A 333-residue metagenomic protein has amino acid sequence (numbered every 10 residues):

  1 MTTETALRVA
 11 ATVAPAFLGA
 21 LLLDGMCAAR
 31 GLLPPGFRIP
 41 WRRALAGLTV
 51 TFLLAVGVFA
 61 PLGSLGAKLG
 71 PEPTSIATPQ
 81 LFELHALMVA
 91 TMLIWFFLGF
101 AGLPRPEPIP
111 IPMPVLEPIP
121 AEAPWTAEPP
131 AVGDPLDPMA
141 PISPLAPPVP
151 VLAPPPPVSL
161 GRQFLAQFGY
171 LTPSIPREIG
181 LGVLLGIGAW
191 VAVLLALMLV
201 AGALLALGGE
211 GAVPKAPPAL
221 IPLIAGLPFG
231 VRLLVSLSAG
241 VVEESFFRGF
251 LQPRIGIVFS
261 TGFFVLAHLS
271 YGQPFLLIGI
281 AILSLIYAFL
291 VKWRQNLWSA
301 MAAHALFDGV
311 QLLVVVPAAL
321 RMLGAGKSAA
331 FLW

Functional and structural regions predicted by a protein language model:
M1-G180, L312-W333: N-terminal, membrane-interfacial amphipathic/helix-forming hydrophobic leader that caps and precedes the first
T2-G25, W190-M198, G211-W333: Transmembrane helix-loop-helix hairpins at the membrane interface of multi-pass integral membrane proteins
A46, L165, A201, P218-I221: Generic detector of well-ordered alpha-helical segments enriched in charged/polar residues, highlighting helical
A67-I76, L205-P218: Membrane-interface helix termini and inter-helical loops of multi-pass transporters
T172-L195, L199, Q252: Interfacial segments of alpha-helical transmembrane regions
G182, M198-L205, E210-G211: Juxtamembrane/interface helices at transmembrane-helix boundaries
